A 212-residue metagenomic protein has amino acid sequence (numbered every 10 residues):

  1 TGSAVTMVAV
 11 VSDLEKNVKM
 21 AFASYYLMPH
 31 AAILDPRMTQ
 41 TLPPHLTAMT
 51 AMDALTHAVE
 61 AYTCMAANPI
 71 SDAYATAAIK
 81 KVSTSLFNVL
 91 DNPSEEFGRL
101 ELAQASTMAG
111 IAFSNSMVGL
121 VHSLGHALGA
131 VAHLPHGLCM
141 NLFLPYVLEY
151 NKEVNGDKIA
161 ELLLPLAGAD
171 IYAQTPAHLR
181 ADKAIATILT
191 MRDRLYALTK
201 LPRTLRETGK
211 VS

Functional and structural regions predicted by a protein language model:
T1, M38, P145-L148: Acidic, glycine-rich active-site loops and adjacent beta-strand->loop/helix elements that engage anionic groups
T1-T6, V121: Short glycine/serine/threonine-rich phosphate/pyrophosphate-binding segments that cradle anionic phosphate groups
T6-S116: Carboxylate- and glycine-rich phosphate/diphosphate-binding segment that chelates Mg2+/Mn2+
M52, I79, V121, M140-N141 (+1 more regions): A general structural signal for well-ordered alpha-helical segments in protein cores
A103, A127-L128, Y146-V147: N-terminal glycine-/lysine-enriched basic segments
T107-M140: Glycine-rich phosphate/pyrophosphate-binding beta-alpha loops
Y146-S212: Mobile late-domain/C-terminal helix-loop "cap" segments that border catalytic sites or the cytosolic face
